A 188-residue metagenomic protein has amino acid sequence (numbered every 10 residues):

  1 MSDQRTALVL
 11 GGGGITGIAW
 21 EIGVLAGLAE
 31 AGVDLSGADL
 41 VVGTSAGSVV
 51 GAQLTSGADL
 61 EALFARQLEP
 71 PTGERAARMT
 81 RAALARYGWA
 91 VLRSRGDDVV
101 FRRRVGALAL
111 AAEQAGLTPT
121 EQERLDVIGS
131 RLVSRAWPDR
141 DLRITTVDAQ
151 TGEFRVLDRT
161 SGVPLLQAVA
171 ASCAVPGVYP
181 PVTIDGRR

Functional and structural regions predicted by a protein language model:
M1-T44, A52-R188: Patatin-like phospholipase
